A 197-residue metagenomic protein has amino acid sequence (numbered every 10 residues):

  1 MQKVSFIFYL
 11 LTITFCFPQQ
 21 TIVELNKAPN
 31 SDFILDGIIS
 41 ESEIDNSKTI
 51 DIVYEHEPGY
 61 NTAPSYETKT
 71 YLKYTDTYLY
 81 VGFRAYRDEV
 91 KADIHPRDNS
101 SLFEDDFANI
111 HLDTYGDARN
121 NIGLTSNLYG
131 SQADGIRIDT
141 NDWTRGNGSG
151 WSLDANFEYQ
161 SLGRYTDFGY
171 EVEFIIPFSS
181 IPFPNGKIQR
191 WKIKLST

Functional and structural regions predicted by a protein language model:
M1, P18-Q19: Intrinsically disordered, low-complexity regions enriched in polar/acidic and amide residues
Q2-L10: Sec-dependent signal peptide recognition, specifically the positively charged N-region followed immediately by
Y9-P18: Hydrophobic h-region of N-terminal signal peptides that target proteins for export in Gram-negative bacteria
Q19-T197: Structural preference for beta-rich elements and adjacent junctions enriched in aromatics
